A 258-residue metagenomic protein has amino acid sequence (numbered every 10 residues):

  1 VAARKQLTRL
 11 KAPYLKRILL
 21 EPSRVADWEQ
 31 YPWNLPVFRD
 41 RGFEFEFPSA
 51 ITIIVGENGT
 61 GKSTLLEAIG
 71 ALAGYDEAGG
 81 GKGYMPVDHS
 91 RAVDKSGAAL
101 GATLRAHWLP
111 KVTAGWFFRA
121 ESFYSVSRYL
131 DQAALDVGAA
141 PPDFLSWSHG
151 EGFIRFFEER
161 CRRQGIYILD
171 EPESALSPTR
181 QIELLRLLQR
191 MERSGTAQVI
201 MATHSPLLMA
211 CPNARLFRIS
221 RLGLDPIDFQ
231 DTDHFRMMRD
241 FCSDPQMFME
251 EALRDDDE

Functional and structural regions predicted by a protein language model:
K5-G42: N-terminal pre-Walker A segment at the start of P-loop NTPase domains
F38-S49, R160-R162, R193: Phosphate-binding P-loop
S49-I53, S63-L135: ABC ATPase nucleotide-binding domain signature region
T52-V55, I168: Short hydrophobic/aromatic beta-strand immediately N-terminal to the Walker A/P-loop
G59-T60: ATP-binding Walker
D143, W147-E171, T179-S194: GG-anchored amphipathic helix commonly corresponding to the ABC/SMC/Rad50 NBD signature/C-loop
T179, E183-I200, H204-E258: C-terminal lobe/lid and adjacent interdomain/linker elements of RecA-like ASCE P-loop ATPase modules
